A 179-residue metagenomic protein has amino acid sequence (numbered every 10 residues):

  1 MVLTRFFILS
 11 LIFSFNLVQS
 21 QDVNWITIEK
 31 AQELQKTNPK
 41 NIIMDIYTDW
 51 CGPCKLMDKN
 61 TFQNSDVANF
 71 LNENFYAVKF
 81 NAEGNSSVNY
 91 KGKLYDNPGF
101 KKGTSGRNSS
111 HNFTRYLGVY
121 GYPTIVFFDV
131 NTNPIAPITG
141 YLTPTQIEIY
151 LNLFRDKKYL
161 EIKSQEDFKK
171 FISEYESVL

Functional and structural regions predicted by a protein language model:
M1-D22: Bacterial Sec-dependent N-terminal signal peptides
N24-I42, L71: A short beta-strand-turn-helix
N38-G52, A77: Short active-site neighborhood of thiol/selenol oxidoreductases, capturing the structured segment around
C54-N72: Typically the conserved alpha-helix immediately C-terminal to a functionally engaged Cys/Sec in thioredoxin-like
E73-Y90: Structural microenvironment flanking redox-active thiols in thiol-disulfide oxidoreductases
L94-L117: Short, internal strand/loop/helix patches that form the active-site neighborhood or redox-interaction surface
F113, G121-P137: A short, hydrophobic beta-strand/beta-hairpin element that forms part of a small beta-sheet core
P134-L179: Thiol-/selenol-based redox modules, centered on thioredoxin-like and closely related oxidoreductase domains
